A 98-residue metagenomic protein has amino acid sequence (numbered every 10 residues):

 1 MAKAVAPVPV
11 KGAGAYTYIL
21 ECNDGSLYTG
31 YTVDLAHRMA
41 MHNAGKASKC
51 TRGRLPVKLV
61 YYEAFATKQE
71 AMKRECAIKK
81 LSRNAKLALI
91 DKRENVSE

Functional and structural regions predicted by a protein language model:
M1-A47, R52-A64, Q69-K79, R83-K86 (+1 more regions): GIY-YIG nuclease catalytic motif and its immediate N-terminal context
